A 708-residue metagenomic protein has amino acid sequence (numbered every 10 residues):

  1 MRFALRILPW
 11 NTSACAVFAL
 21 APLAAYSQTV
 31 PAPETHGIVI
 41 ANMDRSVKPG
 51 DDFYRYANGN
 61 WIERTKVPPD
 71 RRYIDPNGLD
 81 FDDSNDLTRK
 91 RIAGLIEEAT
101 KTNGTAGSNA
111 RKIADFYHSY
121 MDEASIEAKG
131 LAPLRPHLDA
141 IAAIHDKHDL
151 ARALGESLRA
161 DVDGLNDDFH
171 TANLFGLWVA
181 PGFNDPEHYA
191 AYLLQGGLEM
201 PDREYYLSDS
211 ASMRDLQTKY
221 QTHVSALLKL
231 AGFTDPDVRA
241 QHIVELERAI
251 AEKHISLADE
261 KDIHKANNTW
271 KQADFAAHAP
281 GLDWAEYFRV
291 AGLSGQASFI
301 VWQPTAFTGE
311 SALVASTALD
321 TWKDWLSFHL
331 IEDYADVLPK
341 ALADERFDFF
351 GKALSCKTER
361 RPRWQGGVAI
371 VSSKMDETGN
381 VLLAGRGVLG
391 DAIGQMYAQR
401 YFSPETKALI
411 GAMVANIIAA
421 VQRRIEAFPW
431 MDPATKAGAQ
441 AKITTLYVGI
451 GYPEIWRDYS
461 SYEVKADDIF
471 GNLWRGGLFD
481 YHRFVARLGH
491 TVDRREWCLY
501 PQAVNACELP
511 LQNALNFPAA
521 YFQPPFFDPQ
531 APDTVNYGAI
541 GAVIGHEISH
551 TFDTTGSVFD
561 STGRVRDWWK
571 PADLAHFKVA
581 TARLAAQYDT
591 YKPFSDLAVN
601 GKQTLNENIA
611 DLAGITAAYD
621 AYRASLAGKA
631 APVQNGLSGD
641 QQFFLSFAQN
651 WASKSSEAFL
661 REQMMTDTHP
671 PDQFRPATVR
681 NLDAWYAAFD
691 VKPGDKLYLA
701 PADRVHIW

Functional and structural regions predicted by a protein language model:
M1-C15: Bacterial N-terminal signal peptides that target proteins for export
T29-A41: Short, Gly/Pro- and small/polar-rich lid/capping loops
T29-V30, H278-G281, L293, I300-F307 (+4 more regions): Intrinsically disordered, low-complexity linker/terminal regions across diverse proteins
P31-E34, K48-A128: Active-site-surrounding "flap" and adjacent substrate/cofactor-binding loops of secreted or lumenal enzymes, prototyped
W61-T65, M200-P201, P525: Short, solvent-exposed loop/turn elements at domain surfaces
I96-N416: Noncatalytic, helix-rich "gating/capping" subdomain that lines the substrate-entry/channel surface of large enzyme
